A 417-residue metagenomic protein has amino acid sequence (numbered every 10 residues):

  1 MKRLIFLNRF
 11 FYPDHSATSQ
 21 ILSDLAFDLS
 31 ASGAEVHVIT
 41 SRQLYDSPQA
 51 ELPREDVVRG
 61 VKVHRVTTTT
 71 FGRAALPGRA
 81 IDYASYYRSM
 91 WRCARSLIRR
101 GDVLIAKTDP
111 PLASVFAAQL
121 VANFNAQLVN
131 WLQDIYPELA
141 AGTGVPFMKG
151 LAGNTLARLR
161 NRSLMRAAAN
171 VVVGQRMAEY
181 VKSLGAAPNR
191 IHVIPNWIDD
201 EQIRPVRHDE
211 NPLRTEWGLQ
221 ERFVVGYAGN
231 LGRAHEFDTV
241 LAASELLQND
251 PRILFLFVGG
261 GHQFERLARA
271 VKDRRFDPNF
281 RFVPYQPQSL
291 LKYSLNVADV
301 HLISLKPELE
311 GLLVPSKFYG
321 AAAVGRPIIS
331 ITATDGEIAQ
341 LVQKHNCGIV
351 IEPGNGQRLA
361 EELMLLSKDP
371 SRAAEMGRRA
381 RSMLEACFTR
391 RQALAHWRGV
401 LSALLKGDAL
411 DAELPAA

Functional and structural regions predicted by a protein language model:
M1-K62, L247, E413-A417: N-terminal subdomain of nucleotide-sugar transferases
R42, R176, W197: Carbohydrate-associated surface elements
E51-E55, R204-G218, P415: A short helix/loop element that forms part of the nucleotide-sugar donor recognition site in Leloir-type
R95, L112-V115, Q119-N123, Y136 (+1 more regions): Membrane-proximal helix-turn-helix segments that form the acceptor-binding/catalytic region of lipid-linked
L219-H235, L241-S244, L256: Conserved donor-binding/catalytic core segment of Leloir-type glycosyltransferases
H235, Y285-N296, H301-A322, P327-Q340: Nucleotide-sugar-dependent
V258-G259, E265-K292: Nucleotide-activated donor-binding/catalytic signature segment of Leloir-type glycosyltransferases, i.e., the conserved
R358, L365, R372-A386: A short, well-ordered alpha-helix in the C-terminal region of glycosyltransferases
